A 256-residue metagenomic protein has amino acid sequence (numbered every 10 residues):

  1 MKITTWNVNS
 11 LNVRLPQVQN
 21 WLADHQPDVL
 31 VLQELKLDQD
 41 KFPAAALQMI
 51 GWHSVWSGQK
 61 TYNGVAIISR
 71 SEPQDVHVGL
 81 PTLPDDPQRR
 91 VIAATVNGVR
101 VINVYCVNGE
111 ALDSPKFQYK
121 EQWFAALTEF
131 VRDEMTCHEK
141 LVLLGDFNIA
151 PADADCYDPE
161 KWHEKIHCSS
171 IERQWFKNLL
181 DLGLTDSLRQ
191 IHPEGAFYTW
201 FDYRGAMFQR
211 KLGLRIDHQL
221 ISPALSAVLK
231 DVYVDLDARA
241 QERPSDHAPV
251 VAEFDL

Functional and structural regions predicted by a protein language model:
M1-S10, G98-D113, L144, H247: Active-site-proximal beta-strand elements of phosphoester/diester hydrolases
M1-W52, K60-V65, P151, N178: N-terminal, active-site-proximal structural segment of metallo-dependent hydrolase catalytic domains
W6-N7, L22-D40, V101, V131-D153 (+4 more regions): Active-site beta-strand/loop signature of hydrolases that rely on acidic residues for catalysis
L35-D38, F42-A111: Structured beta-strand-rich core segments of catalytic domains in phosphoester-bond hydrolases
I50-G51, W123-I216: Metal-dependent phosphoesterases centered on the DNase I-like endonuclease/exonuclease/phosphatase
T61-V76, G195, A206-A227, F254: Conserved beta strand-loop-helix elements of the APE1-like EEP
P81-T82, V107-F124, E160-E164: Surface-exposed cleft-lining segments at the edges of enzyme active sites
Y233-L256: Surface polyanion/phosphate-binding segment centered on an Asp-His-Pro turn
